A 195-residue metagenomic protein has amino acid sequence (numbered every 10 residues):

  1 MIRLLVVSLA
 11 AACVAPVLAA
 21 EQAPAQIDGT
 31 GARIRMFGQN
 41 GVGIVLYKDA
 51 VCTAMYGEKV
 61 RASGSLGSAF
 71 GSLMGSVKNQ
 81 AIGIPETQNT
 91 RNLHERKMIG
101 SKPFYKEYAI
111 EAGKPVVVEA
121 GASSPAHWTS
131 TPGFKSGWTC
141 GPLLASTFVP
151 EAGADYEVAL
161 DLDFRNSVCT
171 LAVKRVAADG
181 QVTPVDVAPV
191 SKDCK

Functional and structural regions predicted by a protein language model:
L4-C13: Sec-dependent N-terminal signal peptides
A15-A19: Sec/Tat signal peptide C-region and signal peptidase I cleavage site
A20-T147, E157-K195: Short loop/turn and low-complexity linker motifs enriched in small/turn-promoting residues
